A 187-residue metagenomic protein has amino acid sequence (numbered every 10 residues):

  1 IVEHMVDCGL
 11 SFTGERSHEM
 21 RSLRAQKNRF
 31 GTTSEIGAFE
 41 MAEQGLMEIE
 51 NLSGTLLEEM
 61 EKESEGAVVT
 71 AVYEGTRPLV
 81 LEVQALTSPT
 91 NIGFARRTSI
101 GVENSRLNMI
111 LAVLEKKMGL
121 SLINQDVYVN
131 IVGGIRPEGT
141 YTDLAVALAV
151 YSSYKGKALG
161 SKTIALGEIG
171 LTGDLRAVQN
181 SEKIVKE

Functional and structural regions predicted by a protein language model:
I1-E187: Peripheral, non-AAA+ core regions of ATP-driven protein-machinery
